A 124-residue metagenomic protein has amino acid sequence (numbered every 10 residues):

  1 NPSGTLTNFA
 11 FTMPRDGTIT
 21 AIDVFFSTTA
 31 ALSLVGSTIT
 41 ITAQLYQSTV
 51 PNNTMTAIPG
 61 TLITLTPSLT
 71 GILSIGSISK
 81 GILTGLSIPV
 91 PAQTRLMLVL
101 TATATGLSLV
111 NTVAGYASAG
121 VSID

Functional and structural regions predicted by a protein language model:
N1-D124: Extracellular jelly-roll beta-sandwich "head" domains, especially the C-terminal globular C1q domain
